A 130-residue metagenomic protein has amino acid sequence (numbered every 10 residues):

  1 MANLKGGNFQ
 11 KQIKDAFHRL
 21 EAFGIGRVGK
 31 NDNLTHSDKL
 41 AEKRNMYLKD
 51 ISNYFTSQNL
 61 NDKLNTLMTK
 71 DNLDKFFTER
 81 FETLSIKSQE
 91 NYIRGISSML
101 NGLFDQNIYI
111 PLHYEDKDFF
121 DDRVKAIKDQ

Functional and structural regions predicted by a protein language model:
K5-G6: N-terminal leader/propeptide segments of preproteins
R19-D129: N-terminal core-binding DNA-recognition domain of tyrosine recombinases/integrases
